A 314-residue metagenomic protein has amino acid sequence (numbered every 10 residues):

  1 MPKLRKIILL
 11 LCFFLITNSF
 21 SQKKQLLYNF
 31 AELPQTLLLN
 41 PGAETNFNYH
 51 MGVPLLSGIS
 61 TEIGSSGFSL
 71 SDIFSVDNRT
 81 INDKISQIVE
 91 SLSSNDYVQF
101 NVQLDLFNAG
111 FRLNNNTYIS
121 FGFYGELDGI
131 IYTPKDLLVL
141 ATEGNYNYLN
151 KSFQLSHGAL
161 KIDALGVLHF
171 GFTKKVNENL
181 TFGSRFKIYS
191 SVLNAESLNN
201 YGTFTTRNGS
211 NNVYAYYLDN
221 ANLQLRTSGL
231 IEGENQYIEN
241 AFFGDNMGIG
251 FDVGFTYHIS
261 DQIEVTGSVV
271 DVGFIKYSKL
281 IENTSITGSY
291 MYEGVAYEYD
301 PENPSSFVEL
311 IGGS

Functional and structural regions predicted by a protein language model:
M1-Q25: Bacterial Sec-dependent N-terminal signal peptides
P2, L11, A31, A43 (+6 more regions): Generic marker of residues within folded, mature protein domains
F13, G125-L127, I188-S190: Short, flexible active-site-adjacent loop segments at beta-strand->alpha-helix junctions, enriched in small/polar
F20-L127: N-terminal, post-signal peptide beta-strand-biased segments of exported outer-membrane/organellar beta-barrel and other
Q25-L27, L137, T142-S314: Outer-membrane beta-barrel porins/channels
H50, E62, I130, L193-A195 (+1 more regions): Intrinsically disordered, low-complexity acidic/polar segments
